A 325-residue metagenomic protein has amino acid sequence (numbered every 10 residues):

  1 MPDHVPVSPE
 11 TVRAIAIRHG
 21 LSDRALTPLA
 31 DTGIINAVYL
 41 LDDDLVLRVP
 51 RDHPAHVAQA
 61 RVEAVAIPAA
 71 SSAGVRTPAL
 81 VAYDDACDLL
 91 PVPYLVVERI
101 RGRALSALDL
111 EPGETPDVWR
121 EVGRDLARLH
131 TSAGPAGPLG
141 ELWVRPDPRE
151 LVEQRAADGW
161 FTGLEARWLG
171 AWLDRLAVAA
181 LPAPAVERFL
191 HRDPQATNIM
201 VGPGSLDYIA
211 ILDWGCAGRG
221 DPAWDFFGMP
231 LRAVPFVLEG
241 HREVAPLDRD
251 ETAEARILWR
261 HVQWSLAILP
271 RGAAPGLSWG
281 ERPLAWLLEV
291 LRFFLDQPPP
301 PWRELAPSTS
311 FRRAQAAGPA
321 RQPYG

Functional and structural regions predicted by a protein language model:
H4-D23, D88-L89, L108-R120, A127-H191 (+4 more regions): An alpha-helical support segment within catalytic cores of ATP-dependent transferases
P9, A64, P235-L238: Short, surface-exposed alpha-helical segments at coil->helix boundaries
T11, R61-V65, E121, A171 (+2 more regions): Short, conserved clusters of charged catalytic residues that mark active-site and nucleotide-handling motifs
S22-T27, L164-L169, L247-R256: Short, surface-exposed acidic
T27-W143: ATP-binding pocket architecture of kinase catalytic cores
I34-D42, L47, L80, D174-F226 (+1 more regions): Active-site acidic catalytic loop and adjacent metal/ATP-binding pocket of ATP-dependent phosphoryl transfer enzymes
N36, L105, A183, C216-P222 (+1 more regions): Helix-rich C-terminal or lid/interface subdomains of diverse kinases
E63-A64, G113-E114, D207, F226-M229 (+1 more regions): Glycine-rich, phosphate-binding/catalytic loops in enzymes
